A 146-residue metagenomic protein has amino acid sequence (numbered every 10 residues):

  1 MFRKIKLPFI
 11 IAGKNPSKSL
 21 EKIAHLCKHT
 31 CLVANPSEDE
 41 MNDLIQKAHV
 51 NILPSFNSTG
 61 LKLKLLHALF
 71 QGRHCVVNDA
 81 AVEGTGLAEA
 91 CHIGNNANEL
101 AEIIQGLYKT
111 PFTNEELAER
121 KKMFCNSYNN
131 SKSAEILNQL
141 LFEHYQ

Functional and structural regions predicted by a protein language model:
M1-K6: Short hydrophobic signal-anchor/transmembrane segments that target glycosyltransferases and glycosylation machinery
P8-I10, C31, V76, H92: A structural signal for isolated positions on well-ordered beta-strands in alpha/beta enzyme cores
G13, K18-D43, K47: Nucleotide-activated donor-binding/catalytic signature segment of Leloir-type glycosyltransferases, i.e., the conserved
Q46-T59, Q71-R73: Acidic donor-binding loop of glycosyltransferase active sites
L53-L63, N78-E89: Nucleotide-sugar-dependent
K64-F70, H74-N78: Short hydrophobic beta-strand element within catalytic cores of glycosyltransferases and related nucleotide-activated
T85-G106: Change "using UDP/GDP/dTDP sugars" to "using nucleotide sugars
P111-Q146: A charged, aromatic-enriched C-terminal amphipathic alpha-helix characteristic of glycosyltransferases across folds
